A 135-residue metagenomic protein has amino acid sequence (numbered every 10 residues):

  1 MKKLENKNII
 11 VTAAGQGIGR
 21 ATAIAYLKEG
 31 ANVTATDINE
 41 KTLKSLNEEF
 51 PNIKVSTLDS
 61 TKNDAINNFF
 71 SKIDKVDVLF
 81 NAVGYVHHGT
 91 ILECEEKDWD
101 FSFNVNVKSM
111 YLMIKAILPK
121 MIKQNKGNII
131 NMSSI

Functional and structural regions predicted by a protein language model:
G15-G17: Conserved glycine-rich cofactor-binding loop
E29-S45: Conserved glycine-rich Rossmann-like NAD(P)H-binding loop of the short-chain dehydrogenase/reductase
F50-N63: Rossmann-fold cofactor-recognition segment
V83-H87: Conserved NAD(P)H cofactor-binding loop of Rossmann-fold oxidoreductase domains
T90-I91, D98-F103: Substrate-binding pocket helix/loop in short-chain dehydrogenase/reductase
I114-K115: A short, exposed helix-loop element centered on a Lys and neighboring polar residues
S134: Residue(s) in the substrate-gating loop at a strand-loop-helix junction that position the organic substrate next
